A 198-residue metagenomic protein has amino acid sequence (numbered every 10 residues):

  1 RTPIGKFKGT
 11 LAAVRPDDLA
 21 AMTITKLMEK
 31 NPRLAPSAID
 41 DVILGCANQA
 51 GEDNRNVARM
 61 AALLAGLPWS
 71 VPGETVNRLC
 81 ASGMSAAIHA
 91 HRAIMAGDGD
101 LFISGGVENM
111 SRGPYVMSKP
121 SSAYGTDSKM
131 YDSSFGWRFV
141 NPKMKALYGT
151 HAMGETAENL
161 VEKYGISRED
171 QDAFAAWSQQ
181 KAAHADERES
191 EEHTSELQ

Functional and structural regions predicted by a protein language model:
R1-I4: Short polar catalytic/cofactor-binding loops
F7-P36, G51-R55, A62-E191, S195: Acyl-thioester C-C bond-transforming condensing/cleaving domain
A38-G45: Short glycine-rich phosphate-binding loop at a beta-alpha junction
